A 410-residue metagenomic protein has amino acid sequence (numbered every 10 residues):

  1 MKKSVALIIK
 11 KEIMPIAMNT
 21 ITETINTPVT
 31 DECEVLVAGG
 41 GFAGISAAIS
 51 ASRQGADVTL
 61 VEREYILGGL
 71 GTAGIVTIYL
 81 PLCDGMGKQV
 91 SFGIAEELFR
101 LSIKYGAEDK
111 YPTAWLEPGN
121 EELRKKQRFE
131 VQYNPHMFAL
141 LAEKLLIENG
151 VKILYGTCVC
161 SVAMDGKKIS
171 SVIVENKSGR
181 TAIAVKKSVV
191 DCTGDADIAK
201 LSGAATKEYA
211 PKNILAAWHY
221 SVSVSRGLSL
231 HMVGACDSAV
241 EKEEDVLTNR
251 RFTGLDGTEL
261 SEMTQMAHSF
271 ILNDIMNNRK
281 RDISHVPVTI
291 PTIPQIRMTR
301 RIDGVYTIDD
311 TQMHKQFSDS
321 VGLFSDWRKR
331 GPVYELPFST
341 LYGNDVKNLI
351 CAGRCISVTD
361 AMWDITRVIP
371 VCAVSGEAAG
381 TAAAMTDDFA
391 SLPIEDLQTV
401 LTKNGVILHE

Functional and structural regions predicted by a protein language model:
K2-V35: Extreme N-terminal leader/targeting segments of oxidoreductases
P15-A17, T24, A56-D57, R63-S161 (+2 more regions): Conserved N-terminal/central alpha/beta ligand/cofactor-binding core
N26, L70-T72, I94, L98 (+9 more regions): Flavin (FAD/FMN)-binding glycine-rich loop and adjacent Rossmann-like elements that form
V29, C33, A43-G44, A182: Ligand-binding pocket scaffold of soluble enzyme catalytic domains
V29, Q54, E64, Y342-N344: Extracellular/periplasmic catalytic domains that process cell-envelope and extracellular macromolecules
V35-A56: N-terminal Rossmann-like FAD-binding beta1-loop-alpha1 element of flavoenzymes
A38-G40, V61-E64, C192-G194, R354-C355: Active-site-proximal beta-strand/loop segments in catalytic clefts of secreted hydrolases
